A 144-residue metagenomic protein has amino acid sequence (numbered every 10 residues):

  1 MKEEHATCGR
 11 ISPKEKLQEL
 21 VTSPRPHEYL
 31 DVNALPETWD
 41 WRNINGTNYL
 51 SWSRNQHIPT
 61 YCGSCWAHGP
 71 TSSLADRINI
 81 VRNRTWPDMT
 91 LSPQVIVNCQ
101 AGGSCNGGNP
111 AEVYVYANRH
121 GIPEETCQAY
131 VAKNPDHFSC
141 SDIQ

Functional and structural regions predicted by a protein language model:
M1-Q144: Catalytic-core signature of thiol
